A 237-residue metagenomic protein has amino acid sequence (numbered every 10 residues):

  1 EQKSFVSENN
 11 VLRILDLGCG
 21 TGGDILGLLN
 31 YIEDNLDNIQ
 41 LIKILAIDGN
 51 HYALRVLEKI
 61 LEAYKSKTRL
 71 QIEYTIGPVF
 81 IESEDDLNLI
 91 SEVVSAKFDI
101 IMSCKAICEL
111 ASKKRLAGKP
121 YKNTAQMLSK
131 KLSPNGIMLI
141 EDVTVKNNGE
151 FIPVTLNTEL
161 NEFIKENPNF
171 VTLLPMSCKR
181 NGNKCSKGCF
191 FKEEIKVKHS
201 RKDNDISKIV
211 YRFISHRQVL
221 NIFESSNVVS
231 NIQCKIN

Functional and structural regions predicted by a protein language model:
N10-G20: Conserved class I S-adenosyl-L-methionine
T21-N38: Conserved SAM-binding loop of SAM-dependent methyltransferases across substrates and taxa, primarily the Class I
N50: Conserved SAM/SAH-binding beta-strand->alpha-helix loop
E58-V93: S-adenosyl-L-methionine
D99-G118: A short SAM/SAH-binding and catalytic strip from SAM-dependent methyltransferases
G118-P134: A short glycine-rich, Lys/Arg-flanked "PGG" loop and its adjoining helix->strand segment in the class I
P134-D142: Conserved beta-strand signature within the Rossmann-like core of class I S-adenosyl-L-methionine
E150-I236: Class I S-adenosyl-L-methionine
